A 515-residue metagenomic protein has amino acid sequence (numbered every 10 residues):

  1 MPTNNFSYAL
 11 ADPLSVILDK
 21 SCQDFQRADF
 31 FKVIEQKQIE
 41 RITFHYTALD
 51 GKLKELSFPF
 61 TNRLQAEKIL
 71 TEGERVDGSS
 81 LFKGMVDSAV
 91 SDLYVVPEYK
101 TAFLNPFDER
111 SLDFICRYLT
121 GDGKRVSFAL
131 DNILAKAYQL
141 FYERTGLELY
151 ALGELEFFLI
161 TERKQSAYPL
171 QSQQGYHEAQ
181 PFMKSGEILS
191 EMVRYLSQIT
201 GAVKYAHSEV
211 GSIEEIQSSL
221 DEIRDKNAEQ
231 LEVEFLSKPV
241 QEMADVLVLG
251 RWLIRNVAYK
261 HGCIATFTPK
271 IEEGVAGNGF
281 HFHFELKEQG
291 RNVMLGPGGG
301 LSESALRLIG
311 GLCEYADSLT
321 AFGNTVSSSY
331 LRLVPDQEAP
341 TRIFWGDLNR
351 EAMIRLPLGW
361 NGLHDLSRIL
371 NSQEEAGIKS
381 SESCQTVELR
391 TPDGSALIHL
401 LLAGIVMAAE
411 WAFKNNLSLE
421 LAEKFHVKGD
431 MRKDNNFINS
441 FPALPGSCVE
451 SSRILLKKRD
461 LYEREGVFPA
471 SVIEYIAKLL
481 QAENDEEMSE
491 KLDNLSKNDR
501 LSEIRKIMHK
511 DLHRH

Functional and structural regions predicted by a protein language model:
M1-Q217, D221, L236-W252, L400-L401 (+1 more regions): ATP/Mg2+-dependent ligation/transfer catalytic cores
P2-T3, K164-Q165, I223-A228, E374 (+1 more regions): Short hydrophobic/aromatic-rich motifs at helix boundaries and adjacent loops
A28-V33, E40-D122, V126-E143, A228 (+3 more regions): Active-site capping/gating regions of soluble enzymes
L49, H207, G211, E215 (+6 more regions): A sequence-level detector of short, solvent-exposed, charge-rich linear segments
E154-Y168, G211-E232, T268-N292: Histidine-centered divalent-metal-coordination microenvironment in nucleic-acid enzymes
D336-E338, V427-N435, K478-E486: Eukaryote-specific, cytoplasm-facing alpha-helical/coiled-coil scaffolding segments in long proteins
E420-V449: Intrinsically disordered, low-complexity charged/polar segments
